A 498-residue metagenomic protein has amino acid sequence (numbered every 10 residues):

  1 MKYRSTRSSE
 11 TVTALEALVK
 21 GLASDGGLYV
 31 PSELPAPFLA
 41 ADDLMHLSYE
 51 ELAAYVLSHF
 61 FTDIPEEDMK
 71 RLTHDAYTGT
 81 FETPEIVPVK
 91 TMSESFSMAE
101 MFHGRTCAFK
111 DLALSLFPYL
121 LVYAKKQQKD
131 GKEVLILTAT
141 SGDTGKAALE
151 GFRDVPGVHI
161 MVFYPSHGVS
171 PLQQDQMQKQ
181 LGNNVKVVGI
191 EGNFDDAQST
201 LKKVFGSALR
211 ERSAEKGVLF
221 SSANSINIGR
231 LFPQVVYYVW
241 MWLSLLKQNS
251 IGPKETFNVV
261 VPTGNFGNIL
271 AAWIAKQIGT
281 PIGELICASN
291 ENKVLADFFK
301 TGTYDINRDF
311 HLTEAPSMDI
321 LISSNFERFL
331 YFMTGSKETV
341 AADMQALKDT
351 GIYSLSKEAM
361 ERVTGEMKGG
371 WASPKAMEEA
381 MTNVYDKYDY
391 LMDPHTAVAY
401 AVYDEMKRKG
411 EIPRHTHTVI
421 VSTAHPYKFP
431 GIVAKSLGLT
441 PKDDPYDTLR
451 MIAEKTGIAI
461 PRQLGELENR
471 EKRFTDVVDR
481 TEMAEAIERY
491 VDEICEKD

Functional and structural regions predicted by a protein language model:
M1-D498: PLP-dependent amino-acid enzyme catalytic core
